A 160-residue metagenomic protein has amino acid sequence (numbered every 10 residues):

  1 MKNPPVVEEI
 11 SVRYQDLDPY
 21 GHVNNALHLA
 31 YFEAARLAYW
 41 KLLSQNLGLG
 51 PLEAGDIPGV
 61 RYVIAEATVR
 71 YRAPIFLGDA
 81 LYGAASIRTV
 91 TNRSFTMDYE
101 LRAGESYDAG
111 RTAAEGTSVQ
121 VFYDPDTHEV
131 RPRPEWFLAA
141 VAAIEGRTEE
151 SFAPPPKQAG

Functional and structural regions predicted by a protein language model:
M1-Y82, R88-G160: Terminal targeting signals and extreme-terminal segments of soluble enzymes
